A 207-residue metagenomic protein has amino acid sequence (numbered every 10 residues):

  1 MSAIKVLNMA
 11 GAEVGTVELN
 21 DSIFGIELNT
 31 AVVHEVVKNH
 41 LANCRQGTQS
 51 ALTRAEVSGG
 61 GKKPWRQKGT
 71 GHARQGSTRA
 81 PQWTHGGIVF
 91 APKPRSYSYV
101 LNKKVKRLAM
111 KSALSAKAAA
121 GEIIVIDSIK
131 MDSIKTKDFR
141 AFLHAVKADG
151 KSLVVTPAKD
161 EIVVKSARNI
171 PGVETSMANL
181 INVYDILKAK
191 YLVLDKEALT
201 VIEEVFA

Functional and structural regions predicted by a protein language model:
M1-Q46, A91-A207: Extended polybasic, low-complexity segments that bind anionic RNA or targeting/receptor surfaces
I4, N8, E18, H40 (+4 more regions): Exposed boundary/loop context
V32-K68: A short, flexible low-complexity segment enriched in Lys/Arg and Gly/Pro that occurs in N-terminal basic tails
R54-F90: Glycine/serine-rich anion-binding loops at beta->alpha junctions that coordinate negatively charged ligand groups
